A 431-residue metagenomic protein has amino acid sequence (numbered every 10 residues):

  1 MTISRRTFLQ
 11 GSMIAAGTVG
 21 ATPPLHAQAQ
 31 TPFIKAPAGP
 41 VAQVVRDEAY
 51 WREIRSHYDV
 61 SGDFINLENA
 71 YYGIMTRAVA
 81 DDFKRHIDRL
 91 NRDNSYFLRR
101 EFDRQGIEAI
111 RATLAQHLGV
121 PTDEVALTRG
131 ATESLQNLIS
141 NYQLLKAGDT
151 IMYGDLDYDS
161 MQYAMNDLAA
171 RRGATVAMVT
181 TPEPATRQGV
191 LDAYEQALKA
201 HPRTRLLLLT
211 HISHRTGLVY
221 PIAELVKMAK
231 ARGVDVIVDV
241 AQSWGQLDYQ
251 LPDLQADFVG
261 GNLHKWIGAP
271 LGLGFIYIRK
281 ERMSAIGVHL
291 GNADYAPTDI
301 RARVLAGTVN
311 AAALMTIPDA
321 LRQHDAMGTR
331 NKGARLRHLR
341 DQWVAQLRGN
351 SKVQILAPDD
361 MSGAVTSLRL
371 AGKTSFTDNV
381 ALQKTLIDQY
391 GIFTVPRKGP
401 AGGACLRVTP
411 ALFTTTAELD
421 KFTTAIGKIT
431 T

Functional and structural regions predicted by a protein language model:
M1-A16: N-terminal secretory signal peptides and thylakoid transit peptides that target proteins across membranes
S95-E133, L336: Conserved N-terminal alpha-helix of the aminotransferase class I/II PLP-enzyme fold
L98-R99, R301-V344: Structural signature of PLP-dependent enzymes
D123-E124, Y142-Q162: Conserved PLP-anchoring active-site segment centered on the Schiff-base-forming lysine
A177, T186-A241, G245: Active-site phosphate-binding strand-loop segment of PLP-dependent enzymes
L254-D294: Active-site PLP attachment segment
R337-D341, N350-Q389: Conserved PLP-binding catalytic core of the aspartate aminotransferase-like
S375-F376, K384, D388-T431: PLP-dependent enzyme catalytic core of the Aspartate aminotransferase-like
